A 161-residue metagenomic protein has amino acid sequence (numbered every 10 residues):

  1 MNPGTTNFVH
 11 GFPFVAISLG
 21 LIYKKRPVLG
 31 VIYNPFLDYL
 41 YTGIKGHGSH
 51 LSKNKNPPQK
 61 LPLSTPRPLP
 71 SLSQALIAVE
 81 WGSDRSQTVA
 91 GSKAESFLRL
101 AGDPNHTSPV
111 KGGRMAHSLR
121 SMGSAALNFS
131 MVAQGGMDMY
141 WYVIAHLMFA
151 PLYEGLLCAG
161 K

Functional and structural regions predicted by a protein language model:
M1-K161: IMPase-like, lithium-sensitive Mg2+-dependent phosphomonoesterase catalytic core
